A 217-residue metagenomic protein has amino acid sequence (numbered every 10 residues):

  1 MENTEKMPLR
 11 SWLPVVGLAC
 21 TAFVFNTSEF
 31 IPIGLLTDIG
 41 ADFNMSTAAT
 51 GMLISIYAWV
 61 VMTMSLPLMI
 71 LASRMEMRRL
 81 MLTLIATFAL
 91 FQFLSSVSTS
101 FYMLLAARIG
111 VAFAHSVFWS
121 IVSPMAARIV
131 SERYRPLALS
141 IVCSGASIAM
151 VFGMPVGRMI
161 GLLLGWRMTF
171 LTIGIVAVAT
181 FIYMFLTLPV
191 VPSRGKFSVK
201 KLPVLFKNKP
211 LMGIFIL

Functional and structural regions predicted by a protein language model:
E2-P8, P189-F215: Juxtamembrane intracellular "pre-TM" segments in multi-pass secondary transporters
P14-T47, S65: Extracytoplasmic
F30, A58-L66, M150-V151: Residue-level signature of mid-helix packing/kink "hotspots" within the transmembrane helices of 12-pass Major
L36, A149-G161, T169: Small-residue (Gly/Pro/Ala) motifs that create kinks and tight helix-helix packing interfaces
I39-G40, L71-A72, V156-L164: Interfacial helix-cap and linker-helix signal at transmembrane-aqueous boundaries of multi-pass secondary transporters
T63-Y102: Conserved MFS/SLC helix-loop-helix module at the cytosolic interface between two early adjacent transmembrane helices
F101, A107-G145: Cytoplasmic helix-loop-helix junction between adjacent transmembrane helices in 12-TM secondary transporters
G174-S193: C-terminal membrane-cytosol helix-exit motif in multi-pass small-molecule transporters
